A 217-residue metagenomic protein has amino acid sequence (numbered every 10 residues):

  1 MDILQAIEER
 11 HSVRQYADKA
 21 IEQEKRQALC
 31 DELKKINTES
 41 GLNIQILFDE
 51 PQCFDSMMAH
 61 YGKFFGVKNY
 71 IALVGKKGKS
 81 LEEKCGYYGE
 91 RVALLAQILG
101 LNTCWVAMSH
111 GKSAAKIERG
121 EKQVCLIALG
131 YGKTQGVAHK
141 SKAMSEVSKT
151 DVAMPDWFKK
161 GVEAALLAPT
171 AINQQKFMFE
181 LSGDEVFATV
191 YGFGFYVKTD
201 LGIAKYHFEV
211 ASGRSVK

Functional and structural regions predicted by a protein language model:
M1-K217: Acidic, surface-exposed loops and disordered segments
